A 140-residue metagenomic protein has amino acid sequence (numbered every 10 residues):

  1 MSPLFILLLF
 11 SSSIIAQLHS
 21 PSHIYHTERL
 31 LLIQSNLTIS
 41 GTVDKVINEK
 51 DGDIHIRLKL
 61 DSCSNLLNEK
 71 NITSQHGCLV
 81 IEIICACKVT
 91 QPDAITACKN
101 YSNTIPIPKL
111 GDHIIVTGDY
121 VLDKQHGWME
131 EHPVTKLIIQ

Functional and structural regions predicted by a protein language model:
M1-L7: Sec-dependent signal peptide recognition, specifically the positively charged N-region followed immediately by
S11-S12: N-terminal signal peptide c-region/cleavage motif recognized by signal peptidases
I15-Q140: OB-fold and OB-like single-stranded nucleic-acid-recognition modules and their adjacent interaction interfaces
